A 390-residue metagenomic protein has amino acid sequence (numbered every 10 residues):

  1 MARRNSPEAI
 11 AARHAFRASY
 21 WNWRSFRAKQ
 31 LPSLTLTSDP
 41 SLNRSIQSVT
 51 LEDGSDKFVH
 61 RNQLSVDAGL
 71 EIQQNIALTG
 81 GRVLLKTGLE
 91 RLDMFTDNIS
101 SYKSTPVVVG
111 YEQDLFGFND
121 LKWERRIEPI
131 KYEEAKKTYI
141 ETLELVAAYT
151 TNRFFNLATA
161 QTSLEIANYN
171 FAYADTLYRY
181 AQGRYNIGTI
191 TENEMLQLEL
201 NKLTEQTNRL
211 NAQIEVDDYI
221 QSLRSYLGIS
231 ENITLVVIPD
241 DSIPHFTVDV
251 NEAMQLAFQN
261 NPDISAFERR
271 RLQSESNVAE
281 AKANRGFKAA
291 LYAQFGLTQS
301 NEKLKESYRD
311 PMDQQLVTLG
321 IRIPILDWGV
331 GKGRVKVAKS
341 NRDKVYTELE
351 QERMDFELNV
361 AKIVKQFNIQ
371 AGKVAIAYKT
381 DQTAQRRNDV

Functional and structural regions predicted by a protein language model:
M1-D67, D114-F116, D120-W123, I127-P129 (+8 more regions): Bacterial Sec-pathway N-terminal export signals of envelope proteins
R4-E8, R17-S33, G69-S101, V109-I127 (+6 more regions): A glycine-/polar-enriched beta->alpha junction
A11-F26, T142, V146-N168, Y178 (+5 more regions): Amphipathic alpha-helical coiled-coil segments
S38-V109, V237-T247, A279, Y292-I323: Small/polar, glycine/serine/threonine/aspartate-rich low-complexity segments that form flexible
P106, T176, V248-E252, L316 (+1 more regions): Generic alpha-helical secondary structure signal
R126-L256, Q366, Q370: Periplasmic alpha-helical coiled-coil/stalk elements that build and connect Gram-negative outer-membrane
G286-A290, Q314-L316, K362-V364, A371: Active-site lining segments that contact anionic ligands and/or coordinate catalytic metals
